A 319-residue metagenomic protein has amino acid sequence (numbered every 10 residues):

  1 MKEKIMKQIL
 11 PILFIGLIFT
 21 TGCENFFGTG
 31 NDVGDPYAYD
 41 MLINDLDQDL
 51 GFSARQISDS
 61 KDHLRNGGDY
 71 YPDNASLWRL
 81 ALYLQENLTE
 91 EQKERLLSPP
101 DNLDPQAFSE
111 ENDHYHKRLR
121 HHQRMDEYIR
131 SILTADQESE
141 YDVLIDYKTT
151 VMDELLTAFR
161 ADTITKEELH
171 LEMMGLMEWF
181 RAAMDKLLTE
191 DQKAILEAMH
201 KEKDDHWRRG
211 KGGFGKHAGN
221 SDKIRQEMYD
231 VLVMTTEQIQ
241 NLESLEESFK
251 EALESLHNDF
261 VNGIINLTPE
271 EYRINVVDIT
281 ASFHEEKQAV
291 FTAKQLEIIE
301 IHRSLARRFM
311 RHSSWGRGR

Functional and structural regions predicted by a protein language model:
M1-I5: Short, Lys/Arg-enriched N-terminal segments with co-localized hydrophobic residues within the first ~10-30 amino acids
M6-I12: Sec-dependent signal peptide recognition, specifically the positively charged N-region followed immediately by
F19-G22: C-terminal motif of bacterial Sec signal peptides marking the signal peptidase cleavage site
E24-R319: Charge-rich (acidic/polar
